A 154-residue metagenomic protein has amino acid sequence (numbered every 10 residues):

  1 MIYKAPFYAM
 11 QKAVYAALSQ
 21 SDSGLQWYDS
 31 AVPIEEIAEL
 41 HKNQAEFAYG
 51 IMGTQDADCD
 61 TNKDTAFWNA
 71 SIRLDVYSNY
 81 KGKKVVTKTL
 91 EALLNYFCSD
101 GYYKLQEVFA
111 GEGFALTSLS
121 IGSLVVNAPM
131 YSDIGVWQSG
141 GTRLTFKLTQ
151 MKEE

Functional and structural regions predicted by a protein language model:
M1-D64, K104-G113: Small/polar-rich, solvent-exposed N-terminal microdomains that initiate assembly or binding
P6-Q20, E36-L40, Y80-E91, T145-E154: Short N-terminal helix-initiation segments at or just after the protein's N-terminus
L25, N95-E154: Acidic-leaning, charged glycine-interspersed low-complexity segments
T54-C59, Y80, V125-M130: Short, well-ordered turn and helix-capping elements at secondary-structure junctions
T61-F67, S132-W137: Short, solvent-exposed beta-strand/turn "edge" segments of beta-rich domains on protein surfaces
K63, N69, N79-Q106: Extracellular/virion structural assembly segments
A66-K84, Q138-Q150: Oligomerization/assembly interface segments of phage tail-like spikes and tubes
